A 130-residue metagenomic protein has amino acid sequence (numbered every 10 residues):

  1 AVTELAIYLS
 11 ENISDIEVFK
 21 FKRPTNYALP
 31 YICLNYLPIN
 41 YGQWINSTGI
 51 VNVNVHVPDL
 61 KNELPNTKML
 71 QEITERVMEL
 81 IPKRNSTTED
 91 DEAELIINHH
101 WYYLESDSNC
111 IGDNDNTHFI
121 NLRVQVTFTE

Functional and structural regions predicted by a protein language model:
A1-E17, N35-E130: Charged, amphipathic alpha-helical segments and their flanking helix caps
V18-A28: Short acidic low-complexity segments
N26-Y36: Short, well-ordered secondary-structure micro-motifs within conserved domains or adaptor modules
